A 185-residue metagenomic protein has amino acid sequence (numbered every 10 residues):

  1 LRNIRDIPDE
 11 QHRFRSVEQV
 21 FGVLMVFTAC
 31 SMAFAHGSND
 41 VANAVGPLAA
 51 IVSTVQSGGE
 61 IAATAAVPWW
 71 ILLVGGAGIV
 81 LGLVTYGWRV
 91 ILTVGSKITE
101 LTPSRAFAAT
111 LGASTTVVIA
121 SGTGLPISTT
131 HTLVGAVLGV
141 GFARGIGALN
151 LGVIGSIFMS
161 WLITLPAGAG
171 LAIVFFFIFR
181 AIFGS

Functional and structural regions predicted by a protein language model:
L1-S185: Multi-pass alpha-helical transmembrane bundle typical of ion/small-solute transporters and intramembrane aspartyl
